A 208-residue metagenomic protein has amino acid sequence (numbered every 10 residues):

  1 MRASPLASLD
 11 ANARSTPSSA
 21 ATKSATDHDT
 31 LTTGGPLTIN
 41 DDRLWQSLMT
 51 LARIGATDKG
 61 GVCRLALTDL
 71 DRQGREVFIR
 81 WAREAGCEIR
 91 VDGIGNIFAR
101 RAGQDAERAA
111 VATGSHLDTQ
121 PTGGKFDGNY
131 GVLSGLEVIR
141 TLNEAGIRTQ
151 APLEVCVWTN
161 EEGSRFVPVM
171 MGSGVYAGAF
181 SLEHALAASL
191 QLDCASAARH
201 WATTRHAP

Functional and structural regions predicted by a protein language model:
M1-A13: N-terminal export signals
G34-T68: N-terminal capping segment at the start of a domain
W45, R53-I54, C194-P208: Active-site-adjacent substrate-binding region of metalloamidase/peptidase-like peptide-processing proteins
L51, T113, G123-E161: Alpha-helical metal-binding/catalytic segments enriched in His/Glu/Asp
A56-A102: A non-catalytic alpha/beta surface segment that caps or lines the substrate-entry region of metallo-dependent hydrolase
A85, I97-Y130, G135: Catalytic-core environment of secreted peptidases
G124-F126, S164-M171: Short acidic, glycine/serine/threonine-rich loops at helix termini
P168, G172-A198: A glycine-rich helix N-cap at a beta->alpha junction
